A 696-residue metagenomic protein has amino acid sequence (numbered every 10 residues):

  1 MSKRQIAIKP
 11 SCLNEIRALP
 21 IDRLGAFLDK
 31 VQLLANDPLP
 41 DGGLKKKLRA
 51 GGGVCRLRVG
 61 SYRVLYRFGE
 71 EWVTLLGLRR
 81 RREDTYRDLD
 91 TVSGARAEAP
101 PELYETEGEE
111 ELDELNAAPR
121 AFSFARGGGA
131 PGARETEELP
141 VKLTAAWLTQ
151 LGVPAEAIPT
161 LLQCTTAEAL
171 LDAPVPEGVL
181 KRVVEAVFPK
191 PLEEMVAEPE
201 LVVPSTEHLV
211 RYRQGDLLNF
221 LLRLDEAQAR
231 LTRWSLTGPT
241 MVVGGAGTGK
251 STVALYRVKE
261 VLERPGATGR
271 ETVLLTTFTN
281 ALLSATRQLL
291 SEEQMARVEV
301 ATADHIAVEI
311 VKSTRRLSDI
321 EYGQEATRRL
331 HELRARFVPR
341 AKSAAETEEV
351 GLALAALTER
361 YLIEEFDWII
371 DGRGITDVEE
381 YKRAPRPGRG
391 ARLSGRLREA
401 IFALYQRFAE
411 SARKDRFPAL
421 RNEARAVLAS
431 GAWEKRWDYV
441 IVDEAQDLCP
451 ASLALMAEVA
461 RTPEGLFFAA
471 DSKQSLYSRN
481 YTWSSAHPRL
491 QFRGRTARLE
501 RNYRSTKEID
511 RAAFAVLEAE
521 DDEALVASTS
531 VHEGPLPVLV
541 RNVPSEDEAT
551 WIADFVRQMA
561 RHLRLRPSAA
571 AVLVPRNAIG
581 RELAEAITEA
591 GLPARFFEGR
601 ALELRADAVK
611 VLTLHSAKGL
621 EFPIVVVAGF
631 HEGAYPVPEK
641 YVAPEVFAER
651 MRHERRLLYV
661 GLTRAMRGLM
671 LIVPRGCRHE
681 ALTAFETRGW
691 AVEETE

Functional and structural regions predicted by a protein language model:
K3, C55, V59-R63, R67-C164: Enriched for short, Lys/Arg-rich terminal
E15-A18, L218-R223, E349: Short amphipathic alpha-helical boundary/capping segments
Q32-L57: A short, surface-exposed loop/turn module that caps and links secondary-structure elements
E105-N116, A121-R126, P131-A157, H631-A634 (+1 more regions): Accessory/regulatory regions of helicases
P131-R213, L289-E292, A512: Domain-scale detector for complete catalytic domains at protein termini or as standalone homologs
K142-E177, Y322-D415: Coupling/switch/interface segments within P-loop NTPase motor domains and analogous charged loops in nucleic-acid
P189-A227, R233, T240-V243, A356-Y439: Accessory N-terminal region flanking or inserted into the helicase ATPase core in nucleic-acid motor proteins
L217, L221, D225-T272, F278-Y322 (+12 more regions): Conserved helicase motor core of SF1/SF2 NTP-dependent helicases
